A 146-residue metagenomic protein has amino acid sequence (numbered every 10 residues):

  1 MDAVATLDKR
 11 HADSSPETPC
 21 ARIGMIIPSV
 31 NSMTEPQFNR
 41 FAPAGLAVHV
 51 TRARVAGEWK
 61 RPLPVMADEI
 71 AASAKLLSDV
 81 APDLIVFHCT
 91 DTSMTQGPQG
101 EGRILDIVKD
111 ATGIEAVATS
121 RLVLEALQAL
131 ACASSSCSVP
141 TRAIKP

Functional and structural regions predicted by a protein language model:
D2-A72, I144: N-terminal glycine-rich anion-binding loop in soluble enzyme alpha/beta folds
C20, P82, C132-S134: A general structural motif
I27-S32, T90-P98, P140-K145: Gly/Ser/Thr-rich loops at beta-strand to alpha-helix junctions that form or flank small-molecule/cofactor-binding
T34, G57-K60, S93-G97, A126: Short active-site-adjacent helix-start/loop capping segments
A74-L122: Glycine/small-residue-rich loop that forms an oxyanion/phosphate-binding "nest" at active or ligand-binding sites
I104, V108, I114-P146: Conserved beta-alpha
